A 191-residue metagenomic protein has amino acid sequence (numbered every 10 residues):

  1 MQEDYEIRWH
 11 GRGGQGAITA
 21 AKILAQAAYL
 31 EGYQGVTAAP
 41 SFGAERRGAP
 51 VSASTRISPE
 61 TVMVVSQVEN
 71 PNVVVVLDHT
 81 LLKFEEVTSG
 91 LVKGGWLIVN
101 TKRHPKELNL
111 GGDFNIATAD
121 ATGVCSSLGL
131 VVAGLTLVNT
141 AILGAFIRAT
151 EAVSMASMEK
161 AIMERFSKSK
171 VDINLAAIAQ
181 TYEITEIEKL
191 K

Functional and structural regions predicted by a protein language model:
M1-K191: Active-site cofactor/cluster-binding pocket
